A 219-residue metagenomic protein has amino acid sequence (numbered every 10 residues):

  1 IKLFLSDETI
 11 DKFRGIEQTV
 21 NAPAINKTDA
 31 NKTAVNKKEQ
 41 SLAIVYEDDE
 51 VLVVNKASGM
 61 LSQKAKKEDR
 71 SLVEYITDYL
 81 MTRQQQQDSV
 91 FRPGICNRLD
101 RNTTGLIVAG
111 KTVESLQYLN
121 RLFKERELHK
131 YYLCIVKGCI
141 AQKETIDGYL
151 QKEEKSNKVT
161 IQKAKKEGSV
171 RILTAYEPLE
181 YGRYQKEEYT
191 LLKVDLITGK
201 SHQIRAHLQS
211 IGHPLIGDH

Functional and structural regions predicted by a protein language model:
I1-H219: RNA pseudouridine synthases
